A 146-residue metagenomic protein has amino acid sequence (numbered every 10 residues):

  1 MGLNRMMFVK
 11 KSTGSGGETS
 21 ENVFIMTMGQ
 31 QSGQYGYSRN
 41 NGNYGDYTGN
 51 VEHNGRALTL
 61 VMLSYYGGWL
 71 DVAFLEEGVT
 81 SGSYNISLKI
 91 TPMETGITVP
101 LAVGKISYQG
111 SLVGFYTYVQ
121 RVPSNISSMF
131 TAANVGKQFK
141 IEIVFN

Functional and structural regions predicted by a protein language model:
M1-Y37: Enriched but not universal
M26, G33, S38-T80: Short, surface-exposed binding/anchoring microloops in extracellular/periplasmic proteins
W69, S83-S87, Q138: Exposed beta-strand and adjacent loop surfaces of beta-rich binding modules that mediate intermolecular recognition
E77-Y84, F130-A132: A short beta-turn/strand-edge loop motif at beta-sheet boundaries
G82-I97: Extended low-complexity, serine/threonine- and proline-enriched intrinsically disordered segments
V99-L112: Solvent-exposed serine/threonine-rich low-complexity stretches and specific carbohydrate-binding patches
S111-N125: Aromatic sugar-binding surface patches on proteins that engage polysaccharides or sugar-phosphate polymers
N125-V135, E142-F145: Short, exposed beta-strand-loop hairpins at the edges of beta-sheets in extracellular/periplasmic proteins
